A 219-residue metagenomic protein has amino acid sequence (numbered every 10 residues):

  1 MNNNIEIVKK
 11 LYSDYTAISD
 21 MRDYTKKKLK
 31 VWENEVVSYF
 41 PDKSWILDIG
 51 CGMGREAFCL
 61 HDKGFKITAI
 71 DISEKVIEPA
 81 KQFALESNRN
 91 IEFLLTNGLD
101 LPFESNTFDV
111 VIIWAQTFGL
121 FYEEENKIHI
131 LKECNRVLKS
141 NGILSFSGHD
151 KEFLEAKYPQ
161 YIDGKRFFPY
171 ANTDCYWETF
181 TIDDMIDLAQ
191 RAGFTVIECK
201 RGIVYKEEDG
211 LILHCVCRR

Functional and structural regions predicted by a protein language model:
M1-P41, C59: Conserved class I S-adenosyl-L-methionine
G50-G54: Class I SAM-dependent methyltransferase "Motif I" SAM/SAH-binding loop
R55-L99: Class I SAM-dependent methyltransferase SAM/SAH-binding core
L99-V111: A short acidic, Gly/Pro-enriched loop at the edge of an enzyme's catalytic core that lines a small-molecule cofactor
V110-E125: A short SAM/SAH-binding and catalytic strip from SAM-dependent methyltransferases
I128-S140: A short glycine-rich, Lys/Arg-flanked "PGG" loop and its adjoining helix->strand segment in the class I
I143-R166: Conserved class I S-adenosyl-L-methionine
Y176-G193: Short alpha-helix
